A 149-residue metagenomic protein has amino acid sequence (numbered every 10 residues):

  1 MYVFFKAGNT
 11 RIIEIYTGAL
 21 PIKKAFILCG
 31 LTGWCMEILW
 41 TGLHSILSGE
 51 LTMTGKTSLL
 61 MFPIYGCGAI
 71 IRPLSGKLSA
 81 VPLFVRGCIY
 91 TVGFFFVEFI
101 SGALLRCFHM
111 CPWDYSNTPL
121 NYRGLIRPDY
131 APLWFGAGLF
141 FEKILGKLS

Functional and structural regions predicted by a protein language model:
M1-S149: Aromatic-rich, lipid-facing transmembrane alpha helices and their immediate juxtamembrane interface loops in integral
